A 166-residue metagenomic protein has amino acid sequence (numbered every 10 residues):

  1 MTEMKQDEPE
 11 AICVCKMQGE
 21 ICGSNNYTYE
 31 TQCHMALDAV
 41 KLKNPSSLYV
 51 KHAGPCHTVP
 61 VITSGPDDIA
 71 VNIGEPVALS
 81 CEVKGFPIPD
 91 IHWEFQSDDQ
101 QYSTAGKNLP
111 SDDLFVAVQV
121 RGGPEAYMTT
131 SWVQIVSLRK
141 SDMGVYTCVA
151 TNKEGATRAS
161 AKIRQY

Functional and structural regions predicted by a protein language model:
M1, A11-C13, E20, T31 (+3 more regions): Extracellular secreted precursors and ectodomains with disulfide-bonded cysteine-rich loops/domains
K5-C15, Y29-H34, A39, K43-H57: Short, disulfide-bonded extracellular cysteine-rich repeat modules
G19-E20, D67-D68, D113-E154: Extracellular beta-strand/loop-rich beta-sandwich domains predominantly from IgSF
S24, T28-Q32, N72-P76, F86-I88 (+3 more regions): Solvent-exposed loop/turn motifs of extracellular immunoglobulin-like beta-sandwich domains
N44-L48, H52-H57, V149-Y166: Extracellular/luminal immunoglobulin-like beta-sandwich modules
V59-G65: Proline-enriched interdomain boundary motifs that mark the N-terminal boundary and often initiate the first structured
P66-V71, A78-S80: Short beta-strand segments of immunoglobulin-like
A78-G85, D90-D99, D142-K153, S160-Q165: Structural signature of extracellular immunoglobulin-like
